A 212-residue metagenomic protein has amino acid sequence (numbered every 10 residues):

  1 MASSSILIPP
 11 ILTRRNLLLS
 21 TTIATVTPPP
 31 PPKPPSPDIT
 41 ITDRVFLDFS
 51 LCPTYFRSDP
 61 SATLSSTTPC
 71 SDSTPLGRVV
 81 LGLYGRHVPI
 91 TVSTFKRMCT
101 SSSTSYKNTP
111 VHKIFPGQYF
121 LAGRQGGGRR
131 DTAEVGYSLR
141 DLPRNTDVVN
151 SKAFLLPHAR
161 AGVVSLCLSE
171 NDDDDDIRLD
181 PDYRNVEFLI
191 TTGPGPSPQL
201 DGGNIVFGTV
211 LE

Functional and structural regions predicted by a protein language model:
A2-E212: Cyclophilin-like peptidyl-prolyl cis-trans isomerases
